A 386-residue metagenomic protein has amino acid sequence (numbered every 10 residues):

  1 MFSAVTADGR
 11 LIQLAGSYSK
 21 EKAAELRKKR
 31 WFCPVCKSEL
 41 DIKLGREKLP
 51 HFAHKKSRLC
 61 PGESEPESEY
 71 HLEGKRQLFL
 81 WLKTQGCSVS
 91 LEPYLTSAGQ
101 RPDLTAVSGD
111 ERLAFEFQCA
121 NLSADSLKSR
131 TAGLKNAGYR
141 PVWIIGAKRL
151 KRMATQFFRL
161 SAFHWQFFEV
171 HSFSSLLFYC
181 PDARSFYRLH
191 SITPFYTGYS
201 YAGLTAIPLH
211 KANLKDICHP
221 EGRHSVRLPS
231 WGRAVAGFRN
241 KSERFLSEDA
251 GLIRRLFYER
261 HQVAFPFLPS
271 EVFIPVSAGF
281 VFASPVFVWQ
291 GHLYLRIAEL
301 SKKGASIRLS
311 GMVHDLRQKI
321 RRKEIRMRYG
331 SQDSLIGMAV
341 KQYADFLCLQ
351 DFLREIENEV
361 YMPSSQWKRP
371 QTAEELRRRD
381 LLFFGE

Functional and structural regions predicted by a protein language model:
M1-C87: N-terminal cysteine/histidine-rich coordination modules
E21-E25, W81, Q85-A114: Active-site metal-binding core of divalent-cation-utilizing nuclease and nuclease-like domains
L78, L104-S123, L134, P141-W143: Conserved catalytic cores of phosphodiester-cleaving nucleases, focusing on short active-site segments
D125-K128: His/Asp/Glu-rich metal-coordinating catalytic cores of metallo-dependent phosphodiesterases/hydrolases acting on
A137-S174, C180-P181, Y187: Nucleic-acid nuclease catalytic cores
H164-G222: A conserved mid-domain beta-alpha-beta active-site/ligand-binding segment of alpha/beta enzyme cores
S200-F257: Eukaryotic partner-binding/assembly regions in large regulatory complexes
L246-E386: Extended, amphipathic alpha-helical scaffolds
